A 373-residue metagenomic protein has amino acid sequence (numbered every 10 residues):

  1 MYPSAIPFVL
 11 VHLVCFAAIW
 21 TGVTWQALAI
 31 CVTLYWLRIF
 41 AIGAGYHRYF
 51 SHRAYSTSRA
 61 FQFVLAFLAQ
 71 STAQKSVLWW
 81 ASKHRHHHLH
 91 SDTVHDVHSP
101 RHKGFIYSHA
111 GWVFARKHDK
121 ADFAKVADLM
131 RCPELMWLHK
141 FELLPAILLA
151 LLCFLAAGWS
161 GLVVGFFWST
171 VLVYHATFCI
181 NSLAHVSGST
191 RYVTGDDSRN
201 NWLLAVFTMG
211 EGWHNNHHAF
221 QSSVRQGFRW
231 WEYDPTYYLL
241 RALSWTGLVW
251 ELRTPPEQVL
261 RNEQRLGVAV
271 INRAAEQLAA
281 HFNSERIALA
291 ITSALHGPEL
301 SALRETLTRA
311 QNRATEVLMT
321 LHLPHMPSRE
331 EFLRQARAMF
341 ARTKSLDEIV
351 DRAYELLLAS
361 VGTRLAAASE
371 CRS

Functional and structural regions predicted by a protein language model:
M1-C179, V224-S373: Non-catalytic, topology-defining segments of multipass membrane proteins
V126-P133, G188-W213, H217-F220: Active-site-proximal inter-transmembrane loops
S182: Glycine-rich, pocket-lining loop/helix-strand segments that form or immediately flank
H185: Metallocofactor- and cofactor-centric catalytic cores in central/energy metabolism, strongly enriched
